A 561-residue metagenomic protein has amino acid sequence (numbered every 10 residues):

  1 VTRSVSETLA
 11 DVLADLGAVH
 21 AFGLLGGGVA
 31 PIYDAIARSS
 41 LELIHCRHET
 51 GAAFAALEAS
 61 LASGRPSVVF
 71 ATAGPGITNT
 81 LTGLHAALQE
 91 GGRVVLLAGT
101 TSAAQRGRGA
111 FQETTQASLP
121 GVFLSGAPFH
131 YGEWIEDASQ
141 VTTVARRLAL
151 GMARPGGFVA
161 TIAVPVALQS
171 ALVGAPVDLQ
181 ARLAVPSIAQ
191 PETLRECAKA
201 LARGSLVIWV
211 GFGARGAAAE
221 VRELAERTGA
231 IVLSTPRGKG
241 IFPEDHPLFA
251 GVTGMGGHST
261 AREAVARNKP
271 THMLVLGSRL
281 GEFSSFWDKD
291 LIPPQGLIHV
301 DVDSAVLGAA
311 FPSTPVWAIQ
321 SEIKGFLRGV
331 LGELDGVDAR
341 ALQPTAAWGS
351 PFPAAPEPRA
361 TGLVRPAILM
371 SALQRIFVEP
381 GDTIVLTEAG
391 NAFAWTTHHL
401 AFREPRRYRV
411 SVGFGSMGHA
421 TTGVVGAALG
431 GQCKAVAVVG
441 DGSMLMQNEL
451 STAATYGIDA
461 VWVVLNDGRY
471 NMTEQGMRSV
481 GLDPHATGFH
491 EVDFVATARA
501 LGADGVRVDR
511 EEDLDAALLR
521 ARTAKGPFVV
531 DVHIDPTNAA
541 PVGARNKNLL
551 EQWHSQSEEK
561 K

Functional and structural regions predicted by a protein language model:
V1-L334, D459-W462, A498: N-terminal alpha/beta PP-like core and its mobile active-site loop of ThDP/TPP-dependent enzymes
V1-S4, S125, E136-S139, T161-P165 (+5 more regions): Phosphate/pyrophosphate-binding active-site segments
S6-A10, A14-L16, L24-G27, P31-A37 (+1 more regions): Active-site diphosphate/adenylate-binding microenvironment
G28, E49-F54, I77, A392-A394 (+2 more regions): Short acidic loop-to-helix transition motifs that present clustered carboxylates
L97-G99, I384, V436-G440: Beta-strand segments within the central parallel beta-sheet cores of soluble alpha/beta enzyme folds
Q105-A117, R262, R267, Q320 (+2 more regions): Thiamine diphosphate
R154, V378-D382, A454-D459: Basic phosphate/pyrophosphate-binding loop/patch that engages nucleotide-derived ligands
G211-G216, P358, G440-G442: Conserved short loop/turn motifs at secondary-structure junctions
